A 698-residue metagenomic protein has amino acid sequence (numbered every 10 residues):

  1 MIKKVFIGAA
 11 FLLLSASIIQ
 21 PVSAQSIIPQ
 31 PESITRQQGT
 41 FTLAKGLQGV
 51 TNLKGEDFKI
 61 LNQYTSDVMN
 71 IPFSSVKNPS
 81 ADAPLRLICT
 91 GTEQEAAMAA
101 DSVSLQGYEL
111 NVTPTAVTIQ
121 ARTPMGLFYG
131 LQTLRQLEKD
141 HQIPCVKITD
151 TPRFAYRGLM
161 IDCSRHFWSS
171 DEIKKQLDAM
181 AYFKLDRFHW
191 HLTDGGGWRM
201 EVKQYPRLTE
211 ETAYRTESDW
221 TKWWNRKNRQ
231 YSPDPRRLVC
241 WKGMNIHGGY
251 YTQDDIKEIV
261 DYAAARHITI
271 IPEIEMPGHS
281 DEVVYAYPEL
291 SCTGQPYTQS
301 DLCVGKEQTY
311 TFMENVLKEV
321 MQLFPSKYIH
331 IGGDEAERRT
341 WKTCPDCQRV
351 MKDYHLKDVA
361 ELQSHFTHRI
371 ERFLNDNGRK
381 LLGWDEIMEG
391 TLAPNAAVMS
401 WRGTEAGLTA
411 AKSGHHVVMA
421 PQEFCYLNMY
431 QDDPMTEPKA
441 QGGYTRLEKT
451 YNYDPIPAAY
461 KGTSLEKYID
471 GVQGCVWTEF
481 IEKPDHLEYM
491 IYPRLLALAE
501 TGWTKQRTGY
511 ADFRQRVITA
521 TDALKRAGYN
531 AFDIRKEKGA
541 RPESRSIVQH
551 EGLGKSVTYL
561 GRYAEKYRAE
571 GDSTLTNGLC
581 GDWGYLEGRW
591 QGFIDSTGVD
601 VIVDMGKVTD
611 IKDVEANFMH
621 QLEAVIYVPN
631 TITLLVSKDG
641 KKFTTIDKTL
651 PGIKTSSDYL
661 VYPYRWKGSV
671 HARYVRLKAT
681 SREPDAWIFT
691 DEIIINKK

Functional and structural regions predicted by a protein language model:
M1-S26: Bacterial Sec-dependent N-terminal signal peptides
A24-Y156, H486, A497-F532, K536: Contiguous, structured surface segment used for ligand recognition
S26, D101-D301, G305-Y310, V316-Y328 (+3 more regions): Feature activates predominantly on carbohydrate-active enzymes
F167-S169, G195-E201, P277-V283, H330 (+7 more regions): Flexible loop/turn segments at secondary-structure boundaries
G197, W583-L650, D658-K698: Aromatic, loop-rich ligand-recognition surfaces of beta-strand-rich domains
V283, E289-T293, Y297-P394, W401-L408: Active-site neighborhood of glycoside hydrolase catalytic domains
L381-E386, T391-A396, R402-I547: Flexible, acidic glycine-rich loops studded with aromatic residues
S546-D582: Predominantly extracellular/luminal regions of secreted and cell-surface proteins, especially disulfide-bonded
